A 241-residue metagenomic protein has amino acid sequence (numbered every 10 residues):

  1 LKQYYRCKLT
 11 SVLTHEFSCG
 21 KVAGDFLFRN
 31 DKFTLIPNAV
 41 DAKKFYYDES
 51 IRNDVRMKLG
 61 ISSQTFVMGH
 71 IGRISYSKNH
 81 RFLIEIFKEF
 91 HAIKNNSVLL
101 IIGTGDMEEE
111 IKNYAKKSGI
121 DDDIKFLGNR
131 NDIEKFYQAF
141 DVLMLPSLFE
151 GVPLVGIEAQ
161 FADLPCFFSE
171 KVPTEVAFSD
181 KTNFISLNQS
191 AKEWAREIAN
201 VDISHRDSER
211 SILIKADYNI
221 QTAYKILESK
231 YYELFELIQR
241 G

Functional and structural regions predicted by a protein language model:
L1-S18, D25-F28: A conserved, positively charged/aromatic
D25-N30, L35, A39-K58, Q64 (+4 more regions): Acidic anion/phosphate-binding donor-loop and adjacent secondary structure in glycosyltransferase catalytic cores
F66, H70-E89, D106-K112: A conserved mid-protein helix/loop that constitutes part of the nucleotide-sugar donor-binding site
K112-G128: Nucleotide-activated donor-binding/catalytic signature segment of Leloir-type glycosyltransferases, i.e., the conserved
N129, L148: Aromatic "clamp/platform" in nucleotide-sugar-dependent glycosyltransferases that forms part of the donor/acceptor
P165-S169: Short hydrophobic beta-strand element within catalytic cores of glycosyltransferases and related nucleotide-activated
E175-S204, Q221: Change "using UDP/GDP/dTDP sugars" to "using nucleotide sugars
H205-G241: A charged, aromatic-enriched C-terminal amphipathic alpha-helix characteristic of glycosyltransferases across folds
